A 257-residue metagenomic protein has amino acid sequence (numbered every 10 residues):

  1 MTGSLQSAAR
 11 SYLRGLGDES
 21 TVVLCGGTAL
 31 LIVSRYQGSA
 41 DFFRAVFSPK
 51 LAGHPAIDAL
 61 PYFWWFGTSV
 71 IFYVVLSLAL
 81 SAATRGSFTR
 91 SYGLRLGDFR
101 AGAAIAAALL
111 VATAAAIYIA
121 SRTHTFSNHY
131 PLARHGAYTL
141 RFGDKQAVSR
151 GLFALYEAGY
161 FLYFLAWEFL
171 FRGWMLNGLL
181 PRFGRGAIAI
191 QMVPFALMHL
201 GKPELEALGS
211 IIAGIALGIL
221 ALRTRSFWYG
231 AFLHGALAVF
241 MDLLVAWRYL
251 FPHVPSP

Functional and structural regions predicted by a protein language model:
M1-G93, L244-P257: N-terminal, membrane-interfacial amphipathic/helix-forming hydrophobic leader that caps and precedes the first
T21-C25, F63, G67, G102-A107 (+4 more regions): Hydrophobic alpha-helical transmembrane segments
G27-Q37, L51, V111-I119, M192-L200 (+1 more regions): Aromatic-anchored segments of alpha-helical transmembrane domains
L30, W64-S69, S77, L109 (+2 more regions): Alpha-helical transmembrane segments of multi-pass integral membrane proteins
F42-F63, A83-Y163, P181, F251-P257: Juxtamembrane helix-loop-helix connectors linking adjacent transmembrane helices in multi-pass membrane enzymes
G67-V75, A154, A158, L170 (+2 more regions): Membrane-embedded alpha-helical segments of multi-pass membrane proteins, especially the transmembrane helices
A166-I190, I219-S226: Membrane-interface helix/loop boundary segments of multi-pass membrane proteins
A189-M192, M198, E204-P257: Functionally important transmembrane alpha-helices
